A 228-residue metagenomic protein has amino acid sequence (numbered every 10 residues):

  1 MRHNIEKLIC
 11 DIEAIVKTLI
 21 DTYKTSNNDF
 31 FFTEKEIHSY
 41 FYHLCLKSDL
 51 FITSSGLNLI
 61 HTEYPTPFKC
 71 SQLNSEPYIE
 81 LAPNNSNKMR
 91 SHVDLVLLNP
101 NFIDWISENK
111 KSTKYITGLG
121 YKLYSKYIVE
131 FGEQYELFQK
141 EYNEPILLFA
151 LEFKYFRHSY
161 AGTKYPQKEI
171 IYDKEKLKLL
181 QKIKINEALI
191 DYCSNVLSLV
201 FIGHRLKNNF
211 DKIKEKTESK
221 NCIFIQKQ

Functional and structural regions predicted by a protein language model:
M1-L46: Charged, often low-complexity linker/regulatory segments
K24-F30, F156-Y165: Surface-exposed cleft-lining segments at the edges of enzyme active sites
S55-N143: Active-site metal-binding core of divalent-cation-utilizing nuclease and nuclease-like domains
L95-L97, S107, L119, I146-H158 (+1 more regions): Conserved catalytic cores of phosphodiester-cleaving nucleases, focusing on short active-site segments
I103-D104, F156-A161, R205-N209: Short acidic, S/G/P-rich loop/turn micro-motifs used as interaction or catalytic elements
S112-F131, H158-Q181: Mg2+/Mn2+-dependent nuclease catalytic core
K182-K214: Nucleic-acid nuclease catalytic cores
I213-Q228: Intrinsically disordered, low-complexity terminal regions enriched in charged/polar residues
